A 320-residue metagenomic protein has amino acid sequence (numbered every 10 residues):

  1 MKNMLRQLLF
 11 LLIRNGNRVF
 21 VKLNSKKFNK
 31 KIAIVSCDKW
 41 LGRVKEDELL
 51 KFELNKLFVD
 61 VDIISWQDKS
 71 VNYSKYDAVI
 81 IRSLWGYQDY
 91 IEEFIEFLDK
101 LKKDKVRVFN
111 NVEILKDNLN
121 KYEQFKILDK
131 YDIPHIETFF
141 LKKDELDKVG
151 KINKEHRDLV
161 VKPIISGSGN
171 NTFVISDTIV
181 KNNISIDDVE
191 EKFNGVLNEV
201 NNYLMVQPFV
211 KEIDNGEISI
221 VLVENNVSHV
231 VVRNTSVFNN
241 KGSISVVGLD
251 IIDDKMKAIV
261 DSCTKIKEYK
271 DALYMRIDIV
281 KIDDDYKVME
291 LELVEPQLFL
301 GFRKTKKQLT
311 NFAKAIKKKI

Functional and structural regions predicted by a protein language model:
L5-L8, L12-S36, K102-K105, V112-V210 (+3 more regions): Active-site nucleotide/adenylate-binding loops and adjacent lid/helix of ATP-dependent enzymes
R18-F20, E268-A272, K281-I320: C-terminal active-site "lid" helix and adjoining low-complexity regulatory extension at the edge of ATP-using catalytic
D38-E137: Conserved N-proximal alpha/beta basic substrate-recognition cap immediately N-terminal to, or forming the N-lobe
N72-D77, H156, I282-K287: A short, glycine/Asx- and small/polar-enriched loop/turn that sits immediately N-terminal to a beta-strand
Y87-D89, S168, L300: Short glycine-rich, flexible loops that bind phosphorylated cofactors or substrates
L159, S228-H229, M275, K287-M289: Protein kinase-like catalytic core scaffold
N170, D177, N182-K267, V280-K281 (+1 more regions): Phosphate-binding site of ATP-dependent enzymes
